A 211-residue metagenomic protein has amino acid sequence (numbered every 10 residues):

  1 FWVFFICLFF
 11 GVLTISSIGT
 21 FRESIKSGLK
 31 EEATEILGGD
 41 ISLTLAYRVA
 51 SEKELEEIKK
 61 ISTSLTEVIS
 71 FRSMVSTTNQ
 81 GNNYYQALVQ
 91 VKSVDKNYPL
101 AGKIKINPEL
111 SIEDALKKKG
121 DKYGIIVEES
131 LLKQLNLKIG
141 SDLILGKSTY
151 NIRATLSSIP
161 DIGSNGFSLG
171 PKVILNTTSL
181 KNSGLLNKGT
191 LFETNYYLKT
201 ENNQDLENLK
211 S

Functional and structural regions predicted by a protein language model:
F1-S211: Membrane transport/envelope proteins' first extracytoplasmic loop
